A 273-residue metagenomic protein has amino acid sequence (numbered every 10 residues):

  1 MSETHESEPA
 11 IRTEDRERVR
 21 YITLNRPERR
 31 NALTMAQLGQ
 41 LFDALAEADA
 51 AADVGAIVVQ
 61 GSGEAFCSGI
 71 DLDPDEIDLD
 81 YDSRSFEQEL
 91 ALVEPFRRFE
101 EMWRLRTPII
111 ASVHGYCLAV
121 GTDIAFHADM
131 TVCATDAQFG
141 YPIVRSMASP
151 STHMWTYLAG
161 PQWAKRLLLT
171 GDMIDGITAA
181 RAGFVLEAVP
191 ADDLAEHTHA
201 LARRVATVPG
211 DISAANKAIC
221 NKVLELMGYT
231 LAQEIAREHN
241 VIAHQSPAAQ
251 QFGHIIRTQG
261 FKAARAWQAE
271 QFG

Functional and structural regions predicted by a protein language model:
M1-E17, I174-G176, E196, R203 (+1 more regions): C-terminal alpha-helix plus adjacent terminal tail
M1-S62: Conserved CoA-thioester-binding segment of acyl-CoA-metabolizing enzymes
A36-Q40, E94, E101, H197 (+2 more regions): Charged catalytic carboxylate motif
L38-Q40, D73-I77, P142, S149: Glycine-rich, phosphate-binding/catalytic loops in enzymes
G61-R98, C117: Glycine- (often His-adjacent) and acidic-residue-rich active-site loop that binds/positions the CoA thioester
E100-S213: Crotonase-fold acyl-CoA enzyme core
